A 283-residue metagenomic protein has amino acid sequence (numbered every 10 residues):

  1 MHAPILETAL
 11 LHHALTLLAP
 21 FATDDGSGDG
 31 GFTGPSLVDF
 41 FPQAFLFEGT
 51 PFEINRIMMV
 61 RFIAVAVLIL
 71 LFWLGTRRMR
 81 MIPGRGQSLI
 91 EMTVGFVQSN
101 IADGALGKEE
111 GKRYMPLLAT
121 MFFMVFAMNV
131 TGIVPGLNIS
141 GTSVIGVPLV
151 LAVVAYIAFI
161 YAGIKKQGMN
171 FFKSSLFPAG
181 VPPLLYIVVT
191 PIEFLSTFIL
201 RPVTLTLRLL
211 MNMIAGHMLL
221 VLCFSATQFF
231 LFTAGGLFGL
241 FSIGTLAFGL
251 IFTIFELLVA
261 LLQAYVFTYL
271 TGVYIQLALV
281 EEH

Functional and structural regions predicted by a protein language model:
H2-H283: Selective transmembrane helix interface/packing segments
